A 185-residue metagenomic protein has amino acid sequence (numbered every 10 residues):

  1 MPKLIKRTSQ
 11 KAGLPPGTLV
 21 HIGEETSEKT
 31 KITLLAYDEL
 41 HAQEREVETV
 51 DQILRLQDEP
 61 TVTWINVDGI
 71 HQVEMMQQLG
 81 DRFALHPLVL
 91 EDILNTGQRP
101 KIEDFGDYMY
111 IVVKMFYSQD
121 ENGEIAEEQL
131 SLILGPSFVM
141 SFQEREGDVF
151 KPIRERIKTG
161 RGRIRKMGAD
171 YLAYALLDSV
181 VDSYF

Functional and structural regions predicted by a protein language model:
M1-F185: Peripheral, non-transmembrane regulatory/ligand-interaction domains of membrane transport proteins
